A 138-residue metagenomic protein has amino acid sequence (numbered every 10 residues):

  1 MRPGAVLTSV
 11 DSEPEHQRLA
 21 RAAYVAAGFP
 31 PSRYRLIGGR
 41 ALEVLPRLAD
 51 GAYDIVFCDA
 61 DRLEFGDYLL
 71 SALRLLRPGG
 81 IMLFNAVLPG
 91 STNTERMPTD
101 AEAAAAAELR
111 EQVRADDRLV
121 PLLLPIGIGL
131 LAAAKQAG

Functional and structural regions predicted by a protein language model:
M1-G138: S-adenosylmethionine/decaboxylated-SAM
